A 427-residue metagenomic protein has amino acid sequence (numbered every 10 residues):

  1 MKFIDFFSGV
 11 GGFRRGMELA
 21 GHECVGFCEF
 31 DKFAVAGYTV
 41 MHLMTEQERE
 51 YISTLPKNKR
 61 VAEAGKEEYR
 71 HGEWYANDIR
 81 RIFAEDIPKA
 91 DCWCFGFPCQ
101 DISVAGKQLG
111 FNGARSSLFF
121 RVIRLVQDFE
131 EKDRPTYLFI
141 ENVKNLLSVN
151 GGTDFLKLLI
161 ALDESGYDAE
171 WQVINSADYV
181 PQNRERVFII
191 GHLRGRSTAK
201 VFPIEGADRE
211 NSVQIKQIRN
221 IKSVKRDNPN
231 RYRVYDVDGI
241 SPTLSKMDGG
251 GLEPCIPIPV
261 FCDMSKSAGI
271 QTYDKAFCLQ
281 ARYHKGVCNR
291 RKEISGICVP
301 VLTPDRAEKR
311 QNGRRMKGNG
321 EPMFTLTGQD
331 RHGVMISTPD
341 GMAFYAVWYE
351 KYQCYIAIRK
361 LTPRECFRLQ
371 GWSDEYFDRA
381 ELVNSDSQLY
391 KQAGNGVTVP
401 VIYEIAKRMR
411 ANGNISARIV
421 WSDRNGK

Functional and structural regions predicted by a protein language model:
K2-R134, K144-S148, G152-L156, D163: Core alpha/beta nucleotide-donor-binding catalytic domains of modification enzymes
E18, E29, E141, E185 (+1 more regions): Acidic-residue sensor for enzyme active/binding pockets
E48, E164-Y167, W171, S176-K427: Class I SAM-dependent DNA methyltransferase catalytic core with a primary bias toward cytosine-5 DNMT/HhaI-like enzymes
I79-I82, V143-L146, I174, Y179 (+1 more regions): Hydrophobic pocket-lining residues within nucleotide cofactor-binding pockets
G96, E141, I190: Alpha/beta-hydrolase-fold catalytic nucleophile elbow
F97-P98, P135, S373, P400: Proline-centered helix-kink/hinge sites
Y137-V143, V383: Short beta-strands and strand-loop turn motifs
